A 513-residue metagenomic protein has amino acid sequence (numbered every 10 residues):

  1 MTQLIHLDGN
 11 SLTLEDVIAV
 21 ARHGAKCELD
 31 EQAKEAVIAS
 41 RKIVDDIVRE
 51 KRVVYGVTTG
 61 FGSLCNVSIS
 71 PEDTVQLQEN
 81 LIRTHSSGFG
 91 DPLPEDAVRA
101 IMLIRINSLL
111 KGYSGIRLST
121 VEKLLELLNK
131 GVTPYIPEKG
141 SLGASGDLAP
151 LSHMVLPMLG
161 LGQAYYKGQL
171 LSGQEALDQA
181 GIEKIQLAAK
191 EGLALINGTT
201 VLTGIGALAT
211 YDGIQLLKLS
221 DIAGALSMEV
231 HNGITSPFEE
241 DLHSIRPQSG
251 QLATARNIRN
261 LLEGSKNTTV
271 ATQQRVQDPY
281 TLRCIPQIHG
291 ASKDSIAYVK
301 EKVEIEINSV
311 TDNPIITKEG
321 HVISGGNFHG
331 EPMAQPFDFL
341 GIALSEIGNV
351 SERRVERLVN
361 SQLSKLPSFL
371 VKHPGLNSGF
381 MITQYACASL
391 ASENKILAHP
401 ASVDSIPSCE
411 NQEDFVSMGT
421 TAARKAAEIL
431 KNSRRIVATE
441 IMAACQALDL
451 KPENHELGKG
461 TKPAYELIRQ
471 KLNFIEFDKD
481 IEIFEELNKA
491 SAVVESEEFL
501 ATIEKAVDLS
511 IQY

Functional and structural regions predicted by a protein language model:
T2-A25, L29-A36, S40-V48, S70 (+1 more regions): C-terminal auxiliary extensions adjacent to catalytic cores
V17, L81, H85, A97 (+5 more regions): Short alpha-helical scaffolding segments that buttress acidic/His motifs in well-ordered protein cores
V37-I43, I47-C65: N-terminal low-complexity or amphipathic/hydrophobic leaders
Y55-I69, D73-L77, T84-N107, P137-L159 (+3 more regions): FAD-binding core of FAD-dependent oxidoreductases, characterized by glycine-rich FAD pyrophosphate-binding loops
Q76, N80, A100, K123-E126 (+2 more regions): Generic beta-strand or strand-like secondary-structure segments
P92, G115-R117, K218, K302: Alpha/propeptide regions of enzymes that mature by internal proteolysis
Y113, L142-A144, G375: Conserved, non-catalytic sequence blocks in retroelement Pol enzymes and Pol-derived host proteins
Y113-K139: FAD-binding glycine-rich core of flavoenzymes that anchor FAD
